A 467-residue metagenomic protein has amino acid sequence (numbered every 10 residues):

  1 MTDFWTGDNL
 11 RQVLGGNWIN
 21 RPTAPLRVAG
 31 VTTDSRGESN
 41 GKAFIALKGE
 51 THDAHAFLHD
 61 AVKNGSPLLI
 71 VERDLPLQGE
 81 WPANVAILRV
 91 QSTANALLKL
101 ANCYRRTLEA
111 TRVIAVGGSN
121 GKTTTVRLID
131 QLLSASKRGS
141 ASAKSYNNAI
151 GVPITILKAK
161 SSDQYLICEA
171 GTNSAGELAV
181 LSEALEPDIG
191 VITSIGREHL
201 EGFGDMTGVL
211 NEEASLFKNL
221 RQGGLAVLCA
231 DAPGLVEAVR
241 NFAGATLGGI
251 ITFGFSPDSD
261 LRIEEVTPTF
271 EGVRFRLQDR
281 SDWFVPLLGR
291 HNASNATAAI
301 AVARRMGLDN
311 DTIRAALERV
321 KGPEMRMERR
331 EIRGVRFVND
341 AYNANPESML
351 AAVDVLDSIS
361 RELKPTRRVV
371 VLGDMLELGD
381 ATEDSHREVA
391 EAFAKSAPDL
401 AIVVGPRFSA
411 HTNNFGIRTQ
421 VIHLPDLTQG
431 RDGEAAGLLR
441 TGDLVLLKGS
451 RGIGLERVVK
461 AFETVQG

Functional and structural regions predicted by a protein language model:
M1-K99, C103, E391-S409: N-terminal leader/targeting and accessory segments in enzymes
D8-L14, N95-A230, E237-G248, A461-G467: Phosphate-binding loop of NTP-binding sites
L10, K42, A61, L100 (+15 more regions): Residue-level signal for inorganic ion chemistry
V13, L75-P82, V191-R336, S358 (+3 more regions): Acidic, Mg2+-coordinating active-site environments of NTP-dependent enzymes
G49-H52, P323, A341-M349, V353-R418: Active-site beta-alpha connecting loops in nucleotide-dependent enzymes
L88-S92, T419-R431: Short acidic-hydrophobic, aromatic-tinged amphipathic segments that line or gate anion-handling sites
V116, E324-R326, L444, G452 (+2 more regions): ATP-dependent carboxylate/acyl-activation modules
E183, G430-L439: Short amphipathic alpha-helix with an adjacent loop that forms part of the alpha/beta core around
